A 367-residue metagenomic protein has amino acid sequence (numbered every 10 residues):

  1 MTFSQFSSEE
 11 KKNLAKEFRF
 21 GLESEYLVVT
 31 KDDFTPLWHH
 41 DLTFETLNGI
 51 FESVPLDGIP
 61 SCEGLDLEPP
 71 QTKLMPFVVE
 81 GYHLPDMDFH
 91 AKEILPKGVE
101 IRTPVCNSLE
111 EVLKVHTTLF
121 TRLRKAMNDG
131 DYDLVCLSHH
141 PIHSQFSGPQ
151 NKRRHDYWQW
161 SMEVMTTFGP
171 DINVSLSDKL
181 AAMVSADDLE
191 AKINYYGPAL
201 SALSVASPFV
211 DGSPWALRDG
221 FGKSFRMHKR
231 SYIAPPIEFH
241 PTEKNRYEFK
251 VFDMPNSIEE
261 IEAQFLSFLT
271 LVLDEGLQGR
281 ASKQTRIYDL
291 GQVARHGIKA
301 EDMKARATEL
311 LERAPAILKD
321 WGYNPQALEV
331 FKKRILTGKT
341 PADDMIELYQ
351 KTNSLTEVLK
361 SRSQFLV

Functional and structural regions predicted by a protein language model:
M1-K114, T118, R122-G130, E163 (+3 more regions): C-terminal accessory/tail domains of diverse enzymes
P104-C106, Y132, L137-I142, P170 (+3 more regions): An acidic- and aromatic-residue-enriched active-site/binding cleft used to recognize and process polar
H116, L123-Y157: Gly/Pro-rich turn-and-neighbor structural signature
K152-V174: Acidic, His- and aromatic-enriched active-site or binding-groove loops in soluble protein domains that engage sugars
